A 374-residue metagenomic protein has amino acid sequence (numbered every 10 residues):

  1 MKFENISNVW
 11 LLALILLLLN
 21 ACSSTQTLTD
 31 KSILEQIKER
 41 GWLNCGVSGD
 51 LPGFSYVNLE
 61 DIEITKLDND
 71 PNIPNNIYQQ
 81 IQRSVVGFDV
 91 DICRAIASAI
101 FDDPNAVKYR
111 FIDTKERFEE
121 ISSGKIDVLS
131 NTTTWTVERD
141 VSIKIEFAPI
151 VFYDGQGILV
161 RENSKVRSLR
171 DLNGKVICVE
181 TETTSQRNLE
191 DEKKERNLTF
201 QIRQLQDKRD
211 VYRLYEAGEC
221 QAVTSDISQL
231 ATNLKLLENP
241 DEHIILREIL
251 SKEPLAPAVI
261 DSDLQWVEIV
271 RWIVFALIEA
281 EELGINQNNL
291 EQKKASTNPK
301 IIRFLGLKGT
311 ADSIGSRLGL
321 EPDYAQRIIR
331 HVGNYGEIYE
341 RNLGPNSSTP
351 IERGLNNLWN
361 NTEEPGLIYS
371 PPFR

Functional and structural regions predicted by a protein language model:
K2-W10: Bacterial N-terminal signal peptides that target proteins for export
L18-A21: C-terminal motif of bacterial Sec signal peptides marking the signal peptidase cleavage site
S23, T27-L28, L34, I92 (+8 more regions): Extended ligand-binding regions for polar small-molecule ligands
T27-N131, L320, Y335: Extracytoplasmic small-molecule ligand-binding "clamshell" domains of the periplasmic binding protein/Venus flytrap
K38, A97-N105, S122-I126, T134 (+6 more regions): Sec-exported extracytoplasmic/periplasmic mature domains
N44-G53, Y78-I100, T134-W135, D154-D210: Bilobed "Venus flytrap"/periplasmic-binding protein-like clamshell domains and structurally analogous long
Y56-I64, D68-I73, Q79-Q82, R94-N105 (+5 more regions): Ligand-binding cleft/hinge of the Venus flytrap
I62, R94, S98, D102-D171 (+3 more regions): Acidic, polar ligand-binding/catalytic clefts
